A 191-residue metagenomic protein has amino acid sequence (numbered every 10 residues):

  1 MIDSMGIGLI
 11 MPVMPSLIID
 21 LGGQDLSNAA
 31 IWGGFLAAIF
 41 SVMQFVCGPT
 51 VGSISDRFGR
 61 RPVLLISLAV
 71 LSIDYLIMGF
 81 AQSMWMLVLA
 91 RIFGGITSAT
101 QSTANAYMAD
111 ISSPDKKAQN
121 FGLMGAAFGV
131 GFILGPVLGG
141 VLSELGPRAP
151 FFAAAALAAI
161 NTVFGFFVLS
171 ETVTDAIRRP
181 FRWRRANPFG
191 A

Functional and structural regions predicted by a protein language model:
M1-D20: Pair of pore-lining "gating" transmembrane helices in MFS-fold secondary transporters
S16-F45: Extracellular/periplasmic helix-loop-helix junction of adjacent transmembrane segments in MFS-like secondary
S41-P49, A99, F132-I133: Residue-level signature of mid-helix packing/kink "hotspots" within the transmembrane helices of 12-pass Major
F45-Q82: Conserved MFS/SLC helix-loop-helix module at the cytosolic interface between two early adjacent transmembrane helices
S83-R91: Short hydrophobic/alpha-helical segments at membrane-entry points of transmembrane helices in Major Facilitator
A90-G129: Cytoplasmic helix-loop-helix junction between adjacent transmembrane helices in 12-TM secondary transporters
A127-F167: Helix-loop-helix hairpin linking two adjacent transmembrane segments in secondary transporters
S170-A191: Juxtamembrane intracellular "pre-TM" segments in multi-pass secondary transporters
